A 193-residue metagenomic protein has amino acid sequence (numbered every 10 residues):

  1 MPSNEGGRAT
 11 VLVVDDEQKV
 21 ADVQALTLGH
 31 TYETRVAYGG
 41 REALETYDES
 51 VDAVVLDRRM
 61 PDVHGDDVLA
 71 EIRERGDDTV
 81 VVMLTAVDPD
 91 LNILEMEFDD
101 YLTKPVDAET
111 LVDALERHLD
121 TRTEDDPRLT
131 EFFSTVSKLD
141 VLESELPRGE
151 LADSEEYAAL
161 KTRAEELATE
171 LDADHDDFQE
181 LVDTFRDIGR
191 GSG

Functional and structural regions predicted by a protein language model:
G6-L28, V54: Conserved acidic segment of CheY-like receiver
V36-E45, G65-D67: Helix N-cap/capping motif at the beta->alpha junctions
E49-V55, M60: Active-site beta3 strand of CheY-like receiver
V54, D78-P89: A short, hydrophobic beta-strand element within the central beta-sheet of small alpha/beta folds
D57-R58, H64, T85: Active-site residues of response regulator receiver
D66-D77: Short amphipathic alpha-helix used as the core "switch/output" element in two-component signaling
L111-D125: Receiver (REC) domain switch/output surface
P127-G193: C-terminal output/effector regions of signal-responsive regulators
